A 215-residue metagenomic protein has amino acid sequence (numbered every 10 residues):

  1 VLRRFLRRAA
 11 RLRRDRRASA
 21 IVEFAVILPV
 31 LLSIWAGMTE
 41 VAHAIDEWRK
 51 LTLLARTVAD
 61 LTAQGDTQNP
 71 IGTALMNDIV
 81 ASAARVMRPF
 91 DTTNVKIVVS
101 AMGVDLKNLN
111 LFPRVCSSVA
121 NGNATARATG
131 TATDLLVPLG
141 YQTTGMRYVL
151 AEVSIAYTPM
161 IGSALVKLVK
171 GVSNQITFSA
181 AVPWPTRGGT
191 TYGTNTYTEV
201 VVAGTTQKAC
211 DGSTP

Functional and structural regions predicted by a protein language model:
V1-M87, V98-S100: Alpha-helical assembly-interface signal, strongest on the long, hydrophobic N-terminal helix that forms
R56-P215: Short, conserved structural patches
